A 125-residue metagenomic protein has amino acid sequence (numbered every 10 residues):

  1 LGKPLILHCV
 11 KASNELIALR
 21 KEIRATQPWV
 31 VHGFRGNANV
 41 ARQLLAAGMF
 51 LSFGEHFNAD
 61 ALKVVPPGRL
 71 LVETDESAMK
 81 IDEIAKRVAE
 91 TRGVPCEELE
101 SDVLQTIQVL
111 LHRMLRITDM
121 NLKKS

Functional and structural regions predicted by a protein language model:
L1, A85-S125: Mid-to-C-terminal alpha-helical segments outside catalytic/metal-binding sites
L1-A47, G93-E97, R116: Divalent metal-binding pocket/active-site signature
I6-L7, V30-H32, S52-G54, L71-T74: Active-site neighborhood of phospho(di)ester-bond hydrolases with catalytic His/Asp-centered motifs
K11-S13, R35, E55-F57, E76-A78: Active-site-proximal loop/turn and secondary-structure-junction residues that shape catalytic pockets, frequently
L16-A18, A41, L62, K80-K86: Histidine/acidic-residue-rich catalytic or RNA/ligand-binding cores of hydrolases and nuclease-related proteins
A47, V65-P66: Short, structured coil segments at secondary-structure junctions
G48-D60: His/Asp/Glu-enriched short active-site or ligand-binding loop at hydrolase and phosphoryl-transfer sites
G68-K80: Short acidic/histidine-rich active-site segments
